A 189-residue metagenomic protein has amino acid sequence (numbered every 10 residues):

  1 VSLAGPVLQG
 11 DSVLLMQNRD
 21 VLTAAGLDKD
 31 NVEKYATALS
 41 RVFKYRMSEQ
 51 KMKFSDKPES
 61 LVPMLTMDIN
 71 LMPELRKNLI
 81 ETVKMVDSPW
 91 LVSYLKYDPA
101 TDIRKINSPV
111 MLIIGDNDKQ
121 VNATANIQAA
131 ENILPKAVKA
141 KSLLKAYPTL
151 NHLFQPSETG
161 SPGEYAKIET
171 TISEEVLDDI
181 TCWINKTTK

Functional and structural regions predicted by a protein language model:
V1-A4, P148: Alpha/beta-hydrolase-fold catalytic nucleophile elbow
L3-R104: Accessory cap/linker subdomain of secreted extracellular hydrolases
L15-R19, I127, G160-G163: Short secondary-structure boundary/capping segments
T101-R104, Q128-N132, E174, D178 (+1 more regions): Solvent-exposed, polar/charged alpha-helical surfaces in well-ordered, non-transmembrane soluble domains, broadly
I106, L112-I114, D118: Short beta-strand/loop motif that positions the catalytic acidic residue of the alpha/beta-hydrolase fold
K119-Q128: Conserved alpha/beta-hydrolase "acid-adjacent" motif
L134-A140: Short helix-capping segments at alpha-helix termini
L143, P148-K189: Catalytic active-site module of serine/aspartate enzymes centered on a nucleophile-bearing elbow/loop
